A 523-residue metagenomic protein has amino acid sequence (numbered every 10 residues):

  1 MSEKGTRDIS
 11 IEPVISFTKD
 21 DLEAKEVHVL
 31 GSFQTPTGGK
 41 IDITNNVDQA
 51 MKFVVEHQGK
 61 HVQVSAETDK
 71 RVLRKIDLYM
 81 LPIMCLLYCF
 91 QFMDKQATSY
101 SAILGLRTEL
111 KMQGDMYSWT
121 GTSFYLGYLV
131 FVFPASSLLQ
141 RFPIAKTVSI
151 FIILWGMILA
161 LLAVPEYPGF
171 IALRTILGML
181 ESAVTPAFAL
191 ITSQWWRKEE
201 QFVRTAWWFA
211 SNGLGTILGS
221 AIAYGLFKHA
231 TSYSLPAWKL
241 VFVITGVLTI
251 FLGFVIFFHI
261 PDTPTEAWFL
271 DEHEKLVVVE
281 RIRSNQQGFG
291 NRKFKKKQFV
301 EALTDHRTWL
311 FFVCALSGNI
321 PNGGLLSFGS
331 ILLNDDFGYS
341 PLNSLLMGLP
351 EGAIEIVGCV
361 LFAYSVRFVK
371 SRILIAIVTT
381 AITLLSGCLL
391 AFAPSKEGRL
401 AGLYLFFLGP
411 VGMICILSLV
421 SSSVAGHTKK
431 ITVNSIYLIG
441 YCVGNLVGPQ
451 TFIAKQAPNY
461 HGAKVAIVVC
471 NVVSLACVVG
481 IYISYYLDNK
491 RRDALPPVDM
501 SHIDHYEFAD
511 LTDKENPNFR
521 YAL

Functional and structural regions predicted by a protein language model:
M1-F90, G114, F257-G288, N459-L523: Intracellular terminal tails of multi-pass secondary transporters
S99-F131: Extracellular/periplasmic helix-loop-helix junction of adjacent transmembrane segments in MFS-like secondary
S99-Y100, K297-Y364, L417, G448-P449: Extracytoplasmic gate region of multi-pass secondary transporters
L129-G169: Conserved MFS/SLC helix-loop-helix module at the cytosolic interface between two early adjacent transmembrane helices
V130-P143, V357-S371: Helix-to-loop junctions at the C-terminal end of transmembrane segments in multipass secondary transporters
A163-L173, F392-A401: Helix-loop junctions at membrane interfaces in 12-TM secondary transporters
F202-A237, F242-T249, N434-G448: Glycine-rich segments within core transmembrane alpha-helices of 12-TM secondary carriers
F368-L419: C-terminal transmembrane helical hairpin of 12-TM major facilitator-type secondary transporters
